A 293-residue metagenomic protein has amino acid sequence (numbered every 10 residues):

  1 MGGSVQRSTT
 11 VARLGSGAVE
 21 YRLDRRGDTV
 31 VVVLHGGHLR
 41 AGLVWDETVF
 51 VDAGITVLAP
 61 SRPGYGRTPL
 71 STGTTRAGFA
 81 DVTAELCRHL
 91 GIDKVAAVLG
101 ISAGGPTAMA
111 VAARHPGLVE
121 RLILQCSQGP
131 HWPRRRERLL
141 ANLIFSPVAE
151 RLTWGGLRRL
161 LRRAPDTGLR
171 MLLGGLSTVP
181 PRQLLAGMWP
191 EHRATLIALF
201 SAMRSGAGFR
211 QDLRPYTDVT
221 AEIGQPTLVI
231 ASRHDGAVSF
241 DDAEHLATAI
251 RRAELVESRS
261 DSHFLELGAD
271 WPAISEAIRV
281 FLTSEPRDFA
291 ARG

Functional and structural regions predicted by a protein language model:
E20-P69: Conserved HGGG/HGGXW glycine-rich cap/lid loop of the alpha/beta-hydrolase fold
G78-A96: Conserved acidic catalytic loop of the alpha/beta-hydrolase fold
G100-G104, A108: Gly/Ala-rich beta-loop-alpha elbow adjacent to hydrolase catalytic centers
L122-T153: Flexible "cap/lid" loop of the alpha/beta hydrolase fold
W154-V219: Alpha/beta-hydrolase
I223, V229-A231, D235: Short beta-strand/loop motif that positions the catalytic acidic residue of the alpha/beta-hydrolase fold
G236-D242: Conserved alpha/beta-hydrolase "acid-adjacent" motif
R252-G293: Catalytic active-site module of serine/aspartate enzymes centered on a nucleophile-bearing elbow/loop
